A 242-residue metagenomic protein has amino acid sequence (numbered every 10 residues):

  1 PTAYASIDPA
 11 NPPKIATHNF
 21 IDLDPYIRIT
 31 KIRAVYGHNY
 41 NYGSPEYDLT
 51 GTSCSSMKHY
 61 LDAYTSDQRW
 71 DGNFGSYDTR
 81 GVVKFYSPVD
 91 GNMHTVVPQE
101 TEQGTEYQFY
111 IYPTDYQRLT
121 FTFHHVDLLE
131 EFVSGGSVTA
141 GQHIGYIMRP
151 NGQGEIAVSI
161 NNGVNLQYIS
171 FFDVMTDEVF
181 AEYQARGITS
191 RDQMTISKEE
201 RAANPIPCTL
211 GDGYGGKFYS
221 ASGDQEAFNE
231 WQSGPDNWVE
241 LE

Functional and structural regions predicted by a protein language model:
A3-Y107, T139-A140, R191-E242: Surface-exposed, glycine-biased beta-strand/turn segments
I21, V126, S170-D173, V239: Intrinsic-disorder/low-complexity peptide segments enriched for small residues
S53-K58, G104-E106, Y116-R118, N151-E155 (+2 more regions): Short, solvent-exposed loop/turn segments at the edges of secondary structure
R80-V82, Y86-E131, Q153-V158: Zn2+-dependent peptidoglycan hydrolase active-site motif and core
P88, F132, S137-V138, I144: Short, well-ordered loop/turn sites that connect or cap secondary structure elements
T101, V133, L166-Y168: Short acidic, gly/pro-rich beta-turn/loop elements at beta-sheet edges and active-site/ligand-binding grooves
E106-I111, V138-N162, Y168, D173: Short hydrophobic beta/alpha edge segments that flank linear recognition/processing sites
I160-C208: Polybasic, proline/glycine-rich intrinsically disordered low-complexity segments
